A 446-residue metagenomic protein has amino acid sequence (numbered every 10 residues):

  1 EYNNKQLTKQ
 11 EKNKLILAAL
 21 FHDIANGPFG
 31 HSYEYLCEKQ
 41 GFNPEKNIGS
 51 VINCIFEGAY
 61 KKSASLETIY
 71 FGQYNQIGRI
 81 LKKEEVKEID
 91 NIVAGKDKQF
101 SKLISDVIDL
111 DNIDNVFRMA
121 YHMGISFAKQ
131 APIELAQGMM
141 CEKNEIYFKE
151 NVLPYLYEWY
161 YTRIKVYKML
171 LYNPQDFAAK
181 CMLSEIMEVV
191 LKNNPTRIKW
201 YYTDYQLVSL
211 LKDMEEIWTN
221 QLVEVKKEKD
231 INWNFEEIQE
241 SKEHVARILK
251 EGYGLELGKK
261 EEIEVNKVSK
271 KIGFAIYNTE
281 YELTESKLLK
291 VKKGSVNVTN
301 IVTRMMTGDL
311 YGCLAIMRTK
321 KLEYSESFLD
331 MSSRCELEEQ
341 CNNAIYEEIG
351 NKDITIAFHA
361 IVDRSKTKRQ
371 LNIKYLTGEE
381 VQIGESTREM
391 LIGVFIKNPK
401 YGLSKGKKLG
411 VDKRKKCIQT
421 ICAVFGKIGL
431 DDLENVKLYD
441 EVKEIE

Functional and structural regions predicted by a protein language model:
E1-K14, I24-E446: Histidine-centered, transition-metal-coordinating active-site segments
